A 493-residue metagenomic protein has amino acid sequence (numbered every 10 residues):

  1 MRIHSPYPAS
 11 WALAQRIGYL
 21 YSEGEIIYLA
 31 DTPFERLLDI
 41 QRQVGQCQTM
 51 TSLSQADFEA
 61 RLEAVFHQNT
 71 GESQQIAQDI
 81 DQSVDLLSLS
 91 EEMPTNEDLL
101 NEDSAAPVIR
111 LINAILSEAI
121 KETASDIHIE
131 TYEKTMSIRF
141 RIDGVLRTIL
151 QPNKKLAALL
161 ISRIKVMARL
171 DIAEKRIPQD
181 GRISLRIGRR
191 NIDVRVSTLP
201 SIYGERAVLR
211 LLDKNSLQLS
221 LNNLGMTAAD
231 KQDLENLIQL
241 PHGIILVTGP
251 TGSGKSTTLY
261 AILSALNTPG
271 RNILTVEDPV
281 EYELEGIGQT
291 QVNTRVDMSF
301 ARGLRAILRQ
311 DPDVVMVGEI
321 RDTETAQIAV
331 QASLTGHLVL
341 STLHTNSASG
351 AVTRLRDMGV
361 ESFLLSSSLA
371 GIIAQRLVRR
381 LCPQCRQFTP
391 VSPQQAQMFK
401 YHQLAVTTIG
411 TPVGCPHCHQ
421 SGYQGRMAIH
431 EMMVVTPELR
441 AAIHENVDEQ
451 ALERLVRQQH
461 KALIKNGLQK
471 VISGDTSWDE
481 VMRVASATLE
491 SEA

Functional and structural regions predicted by a protein language model:
M1-Q43, Q55-F58, E63-N69, E92 (+1 more regions): Polyanionic, low-complexity intrinsically disordered segments
M1-S5, E23-E25, P94-N101, S220 (+1 more regions): Short, basic, glycine/proline-bearing loop/turn elements
I3-H4, Q55-A114: Charged, low-hydrophobicity low-complexity segments
P33-C47, A157-L160, K165: Short, non-transmembrane amphipathic alpha-helical segments
R36-L37, Q41, D81-L89, M136: Short, compositionally biased low-complexity segments
G45-C47, Q68, L170: Short, well-ordered coil loops that connect the C-terminus of an alpha-helix to the N-terminus of a beta-strand
Q48-S52: Conserved short beta-strand edge segments in small beta-sheet-based binding/regulatory domains
N101-A493: Short, flexible helix-loop junctions that flank or precede catalytic/ligand sites
